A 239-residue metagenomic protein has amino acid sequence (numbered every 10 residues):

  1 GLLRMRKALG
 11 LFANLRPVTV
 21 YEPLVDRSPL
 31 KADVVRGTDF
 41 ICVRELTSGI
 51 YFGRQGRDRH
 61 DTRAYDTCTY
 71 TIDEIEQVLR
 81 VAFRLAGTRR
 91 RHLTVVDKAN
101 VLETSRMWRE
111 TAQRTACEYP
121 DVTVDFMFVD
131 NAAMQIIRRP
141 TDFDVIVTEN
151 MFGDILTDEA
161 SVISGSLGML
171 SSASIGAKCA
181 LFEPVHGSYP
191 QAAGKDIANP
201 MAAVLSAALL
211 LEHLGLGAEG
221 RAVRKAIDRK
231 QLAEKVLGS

Functional and structural regions predicted by a protein language model:
G1-Y65, M151: N-terminal glycine-rich phosphate/adenylate-binding segment common to multiple enzyme folds
L3-Y21, Y119-M127, M169-E183: Short, acidic/small-residue loops that bind anionic groups at enzyme active sites
G10-F12, L30, V35-D39, T47 (+5 more regions): Short coil/turn connectors at secondary-structure junctions
R27-D33, F83-L85, A133-I137: A generic local secondary-structure boundary/capping motif
V43, A82, V147: Conserved hydrophobic/aromatic pocket- or pore-lining residues that grip, position, or stack substrates in active sites
H60-D130: Glycine-rich phosphate/diphosphate-binding loop of Rossmann-like nucleotide-binding domains
V124-F143: A structured beta-alpha segment of the ubiquitous adenosine-cofactor-binding alpha/beta core
I137-A222, A226-E234: Glycine-rich phosphate/nucleotide-binding loop
